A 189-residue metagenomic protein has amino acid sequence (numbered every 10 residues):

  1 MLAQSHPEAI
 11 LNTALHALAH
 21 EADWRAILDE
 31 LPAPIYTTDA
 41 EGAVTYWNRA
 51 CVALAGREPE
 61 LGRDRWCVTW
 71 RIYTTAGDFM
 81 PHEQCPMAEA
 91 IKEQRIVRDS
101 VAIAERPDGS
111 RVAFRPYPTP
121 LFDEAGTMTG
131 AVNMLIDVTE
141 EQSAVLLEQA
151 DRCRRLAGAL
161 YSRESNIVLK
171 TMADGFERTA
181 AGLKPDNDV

Functional and structural regions predicted by a protein language model:
S5, G126-V138: PAS-family sensory domains
L15-T38: Sensory modules in modular signal-transduction proteins
I35, V44-T45: Conserved hydrophobic beta-strand signature of PAS-family and PAS-like sensory domains
E41-A43, A53: PAS/PAS-like sensory domains across diverse signaling proteins
N48-V52: N-terminal capping loop/helix in small sensory signaling domains highlighted by a polar->aromatic N-x2-3-F motif
P59-D108: Terminal output helix/cap of sensory domains in signal transduction proteins
P86, E105, P116-T119, M134: PAS-family sensory domains
D99-I103, S110-P116, V132: PAS/PAC sensory module
